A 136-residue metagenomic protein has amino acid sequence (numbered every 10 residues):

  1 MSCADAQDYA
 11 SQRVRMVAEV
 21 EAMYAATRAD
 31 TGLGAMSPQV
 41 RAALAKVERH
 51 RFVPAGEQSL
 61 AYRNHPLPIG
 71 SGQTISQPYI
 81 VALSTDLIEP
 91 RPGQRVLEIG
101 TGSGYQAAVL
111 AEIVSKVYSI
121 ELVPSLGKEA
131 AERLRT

Functional and structural regions predicted by a protein language model:
S2-L97, I113, K128: Class I SAM-dependent transferase core
L87-T136: Conserved nucleotide-cofactor-binding alpha/beta core module
